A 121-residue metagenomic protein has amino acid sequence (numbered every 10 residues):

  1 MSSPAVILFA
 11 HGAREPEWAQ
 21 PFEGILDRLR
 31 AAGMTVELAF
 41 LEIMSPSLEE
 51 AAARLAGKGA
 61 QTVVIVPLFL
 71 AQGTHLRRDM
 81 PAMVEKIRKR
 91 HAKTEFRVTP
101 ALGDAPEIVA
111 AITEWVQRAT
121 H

Functional and structural regions predicted by a protein language model:
M1-H121: Active-site-proximal alpha-helix that buttresses catalytic centers in soluble enzyme cores
